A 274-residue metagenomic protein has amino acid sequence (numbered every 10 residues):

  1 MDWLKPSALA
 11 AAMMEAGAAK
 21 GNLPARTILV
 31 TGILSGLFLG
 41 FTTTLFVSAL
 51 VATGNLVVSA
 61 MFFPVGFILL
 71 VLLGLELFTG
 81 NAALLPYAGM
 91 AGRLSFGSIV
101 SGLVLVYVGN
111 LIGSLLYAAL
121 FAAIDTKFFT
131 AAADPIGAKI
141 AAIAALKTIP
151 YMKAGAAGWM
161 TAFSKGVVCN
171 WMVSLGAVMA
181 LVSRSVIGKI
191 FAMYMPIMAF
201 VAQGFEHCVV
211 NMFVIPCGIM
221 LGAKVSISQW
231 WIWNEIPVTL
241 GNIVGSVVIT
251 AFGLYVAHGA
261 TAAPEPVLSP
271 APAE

Functional and structural regions predicted by a protein language model:
M1-E274: Alpha-helical transmembrane segments and their helix-helix packing motifs
